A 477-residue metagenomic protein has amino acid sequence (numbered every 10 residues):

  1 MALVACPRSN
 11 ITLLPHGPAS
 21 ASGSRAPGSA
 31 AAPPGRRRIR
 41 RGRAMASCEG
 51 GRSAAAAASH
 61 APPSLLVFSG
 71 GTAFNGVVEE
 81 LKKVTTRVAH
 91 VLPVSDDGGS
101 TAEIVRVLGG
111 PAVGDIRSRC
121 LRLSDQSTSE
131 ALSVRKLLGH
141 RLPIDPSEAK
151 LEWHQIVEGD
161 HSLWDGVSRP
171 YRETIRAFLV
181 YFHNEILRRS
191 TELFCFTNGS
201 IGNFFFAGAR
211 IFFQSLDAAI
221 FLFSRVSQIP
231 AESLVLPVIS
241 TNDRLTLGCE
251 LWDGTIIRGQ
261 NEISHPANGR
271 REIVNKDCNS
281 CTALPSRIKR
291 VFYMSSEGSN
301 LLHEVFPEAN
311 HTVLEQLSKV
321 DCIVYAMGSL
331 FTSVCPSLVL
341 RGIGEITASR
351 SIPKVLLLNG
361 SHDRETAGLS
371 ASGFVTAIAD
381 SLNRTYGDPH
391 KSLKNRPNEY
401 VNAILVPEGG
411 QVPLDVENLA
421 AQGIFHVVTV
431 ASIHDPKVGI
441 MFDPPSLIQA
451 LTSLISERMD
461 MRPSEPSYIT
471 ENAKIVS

Functional and structural regions predicted by a protein language model:
A2, S95-S295, Y468-V476: Electropositive, gly/pro-rich neighborhoods at or near active sites that engage anionic ligands
A2-N10, L14-G17, G35-R52, A367-S477: C-terminal functional extensions of proteins
A2-V67, E79-K82, T86, Q316 (+4 more regions): Non-transmembrane, aqueous-exposed alpha-helical and coiled segments at domain scale
V4-A5, A46-A61, E79, K83-T85 (+6 more regions): Conserved phosphate- and dinucleotide-binding cores of soluble alpha/beta proteins, encompassing both enzyme active
V67, H90-V91, L356, A403-V406: Structural beta-sheet core signal
F68-N75, S95-G98, G199, F212-F213 (+1 more regions): Gly/Ser/Thr-rich loops at beta-strand to alpha-helix junctions that form or flank small-molecule/cofactor-binding
S299-T312, V339: Active-site glycine-rich loop that binds ribose-phosphate moieties when present
V320: An anion/phosphate-binding loop that grips the pyrophosphate of nucleotide cofactors and donors
